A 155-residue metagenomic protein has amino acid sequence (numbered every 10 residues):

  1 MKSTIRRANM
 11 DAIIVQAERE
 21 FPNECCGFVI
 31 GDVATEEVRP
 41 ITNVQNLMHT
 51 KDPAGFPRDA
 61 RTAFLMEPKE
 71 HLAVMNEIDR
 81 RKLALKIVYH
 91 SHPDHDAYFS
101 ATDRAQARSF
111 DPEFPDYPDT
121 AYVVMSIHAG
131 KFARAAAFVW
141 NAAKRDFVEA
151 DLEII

Functional and structural regions predicted by a protein language model:
M1-L85, D94-I155: Conserved beta-strand-loop surface patch within small alpha/beta domains used for substrate/adaptor or ligand engagement
S91: Residue-level "edge-of-site" marker
